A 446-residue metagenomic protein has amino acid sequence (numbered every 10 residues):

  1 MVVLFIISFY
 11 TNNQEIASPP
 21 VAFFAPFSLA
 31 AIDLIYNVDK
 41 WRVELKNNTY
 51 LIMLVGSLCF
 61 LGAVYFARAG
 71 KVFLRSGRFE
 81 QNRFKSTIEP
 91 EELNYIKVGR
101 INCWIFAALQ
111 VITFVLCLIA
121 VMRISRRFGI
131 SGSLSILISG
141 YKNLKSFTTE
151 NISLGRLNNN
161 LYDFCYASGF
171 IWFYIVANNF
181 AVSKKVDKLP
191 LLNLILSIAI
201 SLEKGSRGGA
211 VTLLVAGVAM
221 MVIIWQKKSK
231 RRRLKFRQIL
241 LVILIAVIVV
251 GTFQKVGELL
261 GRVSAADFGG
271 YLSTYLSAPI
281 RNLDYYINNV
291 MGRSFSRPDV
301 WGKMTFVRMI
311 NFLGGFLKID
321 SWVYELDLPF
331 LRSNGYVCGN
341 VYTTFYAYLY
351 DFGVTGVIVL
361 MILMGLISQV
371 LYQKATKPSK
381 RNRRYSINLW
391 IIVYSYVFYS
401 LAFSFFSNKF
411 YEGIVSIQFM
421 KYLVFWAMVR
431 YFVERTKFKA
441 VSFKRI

Functional and structural regions predicted by a protein language model:
M1-R123, M428: A structural signal for hydrophobic alpha-helical transmembrane segments in multi-pass membrane proteins
M1-V3, L54-R75, Y166-I175, L214-M220 (+2 more regions): Hydrophobic cores of alpha-helical transmembrane segments in multi-pass inner/ER membrane proteins, independent
V2-S8, Y166-A181, V359-K377: Hydrophobic, aromatic-rich transmembrane alpha-helices and their immediate juxtamembrane boundary segments
I7-S8, N13-A17, W41-V43, G205 (+2 more regions): Conserved luminal/periplasmic juxtamembrane motif of membrane-embedded glycan-processing enzymes
N13-S18, Y174-P190, K374-I392: Membrane-interface helix-loop-helix junctions at transmembrane boundaries of multi-pass membrane enzymes, predominantly
R75-L234, Q238-I239, A246-L260, F443-I446: Membrane-embedded catalytic interface detector for glycan/lipid assembly enzymes
S135-N159, I248-S368: Small-residue-enriched transmembrane helix-hairpin modules in multi-pass membrane proteins
N340-I446: Hydrophobic alpha-helical segments
